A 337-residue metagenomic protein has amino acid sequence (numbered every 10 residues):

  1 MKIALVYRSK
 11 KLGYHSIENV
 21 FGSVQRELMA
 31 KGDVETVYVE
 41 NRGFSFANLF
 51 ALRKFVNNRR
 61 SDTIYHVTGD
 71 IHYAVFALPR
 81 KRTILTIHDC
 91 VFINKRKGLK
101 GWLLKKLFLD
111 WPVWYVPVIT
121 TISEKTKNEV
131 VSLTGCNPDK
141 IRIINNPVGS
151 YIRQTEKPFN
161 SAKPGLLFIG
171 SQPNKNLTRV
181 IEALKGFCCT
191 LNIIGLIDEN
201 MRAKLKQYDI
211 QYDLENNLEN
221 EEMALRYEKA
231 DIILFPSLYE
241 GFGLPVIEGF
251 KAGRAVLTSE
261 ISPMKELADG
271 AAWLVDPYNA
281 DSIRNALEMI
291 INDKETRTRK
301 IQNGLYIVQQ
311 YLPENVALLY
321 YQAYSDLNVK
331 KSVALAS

Functional and structural regions predicted by a protein language model:
K2-V75, N145, Y212: Active-site donor-binding segments of glycosyltransferases and PAPS-dependent sulfotransferases
L99-I119: Membrane-proximal helix-turn-helix segments that form the acceptor-binding/catalytic region of lipid-linked
K125, P147: Carbohydrate-associated surface elements
F159-K175, I181, K185-G186, N192: Conserved donor-binding/catalytic core segment of Leloir-type glycosyltransferases
G195, M201-A224: Nucleotide-activated donor-binding/catalytic signature segment of Leloir-type glycosyltransferases, i.e., the conserved
L238: Aromatic "clamp/platform" in nucleotide-sugar-dependent glycosyltransferases that forms part of the donor/acceptor
V246, K251-T258: Short hydrophobic beta-strand element within catalytic cores of glycosyltransferases and related nucleotide-activated
W273-A280, L287-E295: Conserved acidic donor-binding segment of nucleotide-sugar-dependent glycosyltransferases
